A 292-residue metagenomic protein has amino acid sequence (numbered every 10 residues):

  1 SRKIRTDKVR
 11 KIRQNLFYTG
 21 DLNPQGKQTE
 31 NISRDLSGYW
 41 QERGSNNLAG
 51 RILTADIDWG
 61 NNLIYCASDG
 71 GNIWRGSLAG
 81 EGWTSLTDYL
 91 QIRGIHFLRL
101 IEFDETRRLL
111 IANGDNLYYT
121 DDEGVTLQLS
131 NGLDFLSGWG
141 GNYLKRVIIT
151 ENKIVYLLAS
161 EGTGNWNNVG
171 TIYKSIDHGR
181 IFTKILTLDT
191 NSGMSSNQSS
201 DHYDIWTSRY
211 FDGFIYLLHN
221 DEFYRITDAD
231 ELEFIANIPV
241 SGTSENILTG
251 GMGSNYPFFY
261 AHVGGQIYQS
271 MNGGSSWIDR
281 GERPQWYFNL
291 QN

Functional and structural regions predicted by a protein language model:
S1-N292: Extracellular glycan-interacting surfaces
